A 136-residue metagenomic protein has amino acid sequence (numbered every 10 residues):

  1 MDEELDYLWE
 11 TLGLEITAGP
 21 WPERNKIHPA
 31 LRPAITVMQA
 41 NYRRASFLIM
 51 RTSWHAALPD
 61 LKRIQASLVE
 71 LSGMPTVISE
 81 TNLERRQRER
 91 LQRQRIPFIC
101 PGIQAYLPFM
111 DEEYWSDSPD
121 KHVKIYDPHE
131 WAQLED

Functional and structural regions predicted by a protein language model:
M1-I96: DNA-contacting interfaces and partner/effector-binding or oligomerization modules in DNA-centric proteins
R95-L107: Charged, structured surface patches that assemble and position nucleic-acid processing machinery
L107-E113: Short, charged, surface-exposed secondary-structure boundary motifs
S116-P119: N-terminal intrinsically disordered, cationic/polar leader segments that include organellar targeting peptides
H122-D136: Alpha-helical interaction elements
